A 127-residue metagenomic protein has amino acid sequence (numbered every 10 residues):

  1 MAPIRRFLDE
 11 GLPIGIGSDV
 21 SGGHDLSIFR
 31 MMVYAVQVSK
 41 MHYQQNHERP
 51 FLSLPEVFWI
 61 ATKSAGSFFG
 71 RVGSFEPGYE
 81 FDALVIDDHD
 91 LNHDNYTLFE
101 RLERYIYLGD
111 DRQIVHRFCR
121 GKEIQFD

Functional and structural regions predicted by a protein language model:
M1-R5, E100-R101: Charged helix-capping and loop-helix junction motifs
I4-N92: His/Asp/Glu-enriched, well-ordered alpha-helical/loop segment that forms or immediately abuts the divalent-metal
E80-D127: C-terminal cap of metal-dependent C-N hydrolases
